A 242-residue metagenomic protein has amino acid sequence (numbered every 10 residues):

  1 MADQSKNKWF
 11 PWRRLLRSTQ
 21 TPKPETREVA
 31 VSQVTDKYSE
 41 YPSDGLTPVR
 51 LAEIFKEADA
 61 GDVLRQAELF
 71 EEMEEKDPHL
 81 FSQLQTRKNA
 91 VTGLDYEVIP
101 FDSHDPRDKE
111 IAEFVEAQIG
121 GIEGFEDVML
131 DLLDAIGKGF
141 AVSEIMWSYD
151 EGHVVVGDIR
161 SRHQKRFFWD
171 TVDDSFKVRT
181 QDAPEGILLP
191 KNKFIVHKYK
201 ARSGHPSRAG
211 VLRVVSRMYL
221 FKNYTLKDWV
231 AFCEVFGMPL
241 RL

Functional and structural regions predicted by a protein language model:
A2-W9, R14-T21, T35-L46, L51-P78 (+2 more regions): Structured, contiguous alpha/beta core segments that scaffold functional sites
